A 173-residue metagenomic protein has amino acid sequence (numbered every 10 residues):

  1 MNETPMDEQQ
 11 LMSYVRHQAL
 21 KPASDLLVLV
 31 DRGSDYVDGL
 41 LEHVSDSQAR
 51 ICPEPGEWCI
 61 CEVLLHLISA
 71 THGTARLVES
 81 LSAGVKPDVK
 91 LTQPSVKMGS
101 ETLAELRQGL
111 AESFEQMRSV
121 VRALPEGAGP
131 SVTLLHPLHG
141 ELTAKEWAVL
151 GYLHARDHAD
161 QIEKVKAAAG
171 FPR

Functional and structural regions predicted by a protein language model:
N2-R16, R50-T92, P130-R173: Short, contiguous alpha-helical
T4, D25, G84, A123-E126: Short linear motifs at secondary-structure transitions and domain/linker junctions
M12-V28: Short, charged, low-complexity loops and linkers
L20, D38, H43, T133-H136: A generic, residue-level signal for flexible/boundary positions that often mark functional hotspots
P22, L29, P55-C59, H66 (+2 more regions): Alpha-helix N-cap/loop-to-helix boundary motif
S24-G56: Short, contiguous, helix-prone interaction/anchoring segments in small proteins
L29-G33, D38, L77, P94-S131 (+1 more regions): Acidic/histidine-rich alpha-helical segments that form the ligand environment of transition-metal centers
L41-S45, S82, P125, K166: A structural signal for long alpha-helical coiled-coils and helix-turn connectors that form the cytosolic signaling
